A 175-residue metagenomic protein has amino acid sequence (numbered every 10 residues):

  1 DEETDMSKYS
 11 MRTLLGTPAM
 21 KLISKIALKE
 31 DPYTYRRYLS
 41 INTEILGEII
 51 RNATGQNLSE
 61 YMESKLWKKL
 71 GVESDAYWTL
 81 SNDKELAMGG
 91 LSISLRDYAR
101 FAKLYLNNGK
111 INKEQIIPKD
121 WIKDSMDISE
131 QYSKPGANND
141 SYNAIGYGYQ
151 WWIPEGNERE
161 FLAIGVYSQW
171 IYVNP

Functional and structural regions predicted by a protein language model:
E3-G89: Catalytic-site signature segments of enzymes, centered on catalytic residues
S24, G47-R51, S59-E63, W67 (+4 more regions): Non-transmembrane alpha-helical segments in soluble domains of secreted/periplasmic/extracellular proteins
N42-I49, A87-K110, Q169-P175: Active-site-proximal alpha-helical segments within enzyme catalytic domains
E73-D75, K123-N174: Active-site Gly/Thr loop motif
Y77-L86, G109-N138: A beta-strand-loop signature enriched in Asp, Gly, Thr, and Trp that corresponds to the sialidase/neuraminidase Asp-box
N82-I93, N143-Y149: Carbohydrate-binding/catalytic loop surfaces
